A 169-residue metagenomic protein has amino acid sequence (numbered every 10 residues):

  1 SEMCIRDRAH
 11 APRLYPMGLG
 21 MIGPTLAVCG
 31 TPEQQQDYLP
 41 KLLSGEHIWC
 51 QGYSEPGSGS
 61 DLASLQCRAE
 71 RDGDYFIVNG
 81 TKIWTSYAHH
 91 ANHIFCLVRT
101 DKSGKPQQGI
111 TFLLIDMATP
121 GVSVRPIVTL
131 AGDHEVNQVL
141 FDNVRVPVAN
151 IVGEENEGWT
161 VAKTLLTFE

Functional and structural regions predicted by a protein language model:
S1-I5: Short, small-residue-biased leader/transition segments that mark boundaries at the very start of proteins
R6-P12: A short glycine/serine-rich beta->alpha loop
R13-E33, G59: N-terminal glycine-rich flavin-associated loop
G45-Y53, L97: A short, Trp-centered hydrophobic/proline-enriched beta-strand micro-motif
G57-L65: Active-site-adjacent elements of ketosynthase-type condensing enzymes
C67-E70: A structural signal for short hydrophobic beta-strand segments in well-ordered beta-sheet cores
N79-R125: A short core secondary-structure module
D116, G121-E169: Glycine-rich beta->alpha junctions and the first turn(s) of the following alpha-helix
